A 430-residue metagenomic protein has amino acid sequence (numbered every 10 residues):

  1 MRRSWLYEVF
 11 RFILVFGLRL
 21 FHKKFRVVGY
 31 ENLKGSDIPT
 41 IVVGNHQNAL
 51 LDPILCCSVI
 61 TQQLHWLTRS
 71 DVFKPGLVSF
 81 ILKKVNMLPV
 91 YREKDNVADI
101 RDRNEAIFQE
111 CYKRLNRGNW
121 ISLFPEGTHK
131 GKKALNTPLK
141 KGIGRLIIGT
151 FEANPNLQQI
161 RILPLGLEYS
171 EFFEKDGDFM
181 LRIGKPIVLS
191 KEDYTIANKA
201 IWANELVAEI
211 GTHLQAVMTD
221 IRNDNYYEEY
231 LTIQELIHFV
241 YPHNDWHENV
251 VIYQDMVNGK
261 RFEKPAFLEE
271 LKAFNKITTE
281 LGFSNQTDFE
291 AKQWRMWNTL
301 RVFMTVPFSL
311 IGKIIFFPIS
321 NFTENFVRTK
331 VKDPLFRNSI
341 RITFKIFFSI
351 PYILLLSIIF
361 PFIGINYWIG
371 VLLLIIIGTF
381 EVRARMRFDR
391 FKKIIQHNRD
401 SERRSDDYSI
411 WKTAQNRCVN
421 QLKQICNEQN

Functional and structural regions predicted by a protein language model:
R3-L14, L18-I201, S309-N430: Soluble catalytic domains of membrane acyltransferases
L33, R222-Y227, K260-K264, D288-A291 (+3 more regions): General structural signal for secondary-structure boundaries
I201, G211-T287: Long, charge-rich alpha-helical interaction segments
E209, T299, F303-V306, T343-I346: Alpha-helical transmembrane segments of integral membrane proteins
D288-P318: Transmembrane alpha-helical segments and their cytosolic interface motifs in multi-pass membrane proteins
